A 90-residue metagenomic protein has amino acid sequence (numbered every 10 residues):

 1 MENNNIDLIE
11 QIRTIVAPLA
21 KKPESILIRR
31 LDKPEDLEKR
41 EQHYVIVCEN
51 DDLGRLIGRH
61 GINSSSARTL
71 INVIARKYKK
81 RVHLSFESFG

Functional and structural regions predicted by a protein language model:
M1-L53, N63-G90: RNA-contacting regions in translation and RNA-metabolism proteins, encompassing KH/S1 modules where present
